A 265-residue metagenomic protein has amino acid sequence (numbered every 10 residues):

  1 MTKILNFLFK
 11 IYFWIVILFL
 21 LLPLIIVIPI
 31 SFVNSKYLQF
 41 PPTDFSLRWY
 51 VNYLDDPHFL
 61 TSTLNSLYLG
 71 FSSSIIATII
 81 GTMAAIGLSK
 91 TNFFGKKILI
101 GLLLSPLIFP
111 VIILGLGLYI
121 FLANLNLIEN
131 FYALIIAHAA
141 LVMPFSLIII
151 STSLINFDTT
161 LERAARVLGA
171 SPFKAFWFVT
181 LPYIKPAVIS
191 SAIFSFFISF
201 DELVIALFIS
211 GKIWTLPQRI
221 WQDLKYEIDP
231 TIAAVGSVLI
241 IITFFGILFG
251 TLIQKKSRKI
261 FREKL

Functional and structural regions predicted by a protein language model:
M1-N6, F71-L103, I120, F176 (+1 more regions): Transmembrane-helix boundary motif in ABC transporter permease subunits
M1-V27: N-terminal signal-anchor/first transmembrane alpha helix
T2-K3, S35, Y50-H58, F200-K256: Interhelical loop and adjacent transmembrane-helix boundary motif in polytopic membrane transport permeases
T2-Y12, S151-E162, R166, P172-L181 (+1 more regions): C-terminal transmembrane helix and the adjacent membrane-cytosol boundary/short C-terminal tail of inner/organellar
L20-L24, L147-S151, D158-T159, P172-D201: Transmembrane alpha-helices
L22-P57, I209-G211, L265: Short membrane-interfacial helix/loop motifs at transmembrane-helix boundaries
L38, P42, L47, K96 (+3 more regions): Membrane-interfacial helix termini and adjacent extracytoplasmic/periplasmic loops of multi-pass transporters
T61-N65, I120-I149, K185-A187, V235: Loop-to-helix entry region at the N-terminal start of transmembrane alpha-helices in multi-pass membrane transporters
